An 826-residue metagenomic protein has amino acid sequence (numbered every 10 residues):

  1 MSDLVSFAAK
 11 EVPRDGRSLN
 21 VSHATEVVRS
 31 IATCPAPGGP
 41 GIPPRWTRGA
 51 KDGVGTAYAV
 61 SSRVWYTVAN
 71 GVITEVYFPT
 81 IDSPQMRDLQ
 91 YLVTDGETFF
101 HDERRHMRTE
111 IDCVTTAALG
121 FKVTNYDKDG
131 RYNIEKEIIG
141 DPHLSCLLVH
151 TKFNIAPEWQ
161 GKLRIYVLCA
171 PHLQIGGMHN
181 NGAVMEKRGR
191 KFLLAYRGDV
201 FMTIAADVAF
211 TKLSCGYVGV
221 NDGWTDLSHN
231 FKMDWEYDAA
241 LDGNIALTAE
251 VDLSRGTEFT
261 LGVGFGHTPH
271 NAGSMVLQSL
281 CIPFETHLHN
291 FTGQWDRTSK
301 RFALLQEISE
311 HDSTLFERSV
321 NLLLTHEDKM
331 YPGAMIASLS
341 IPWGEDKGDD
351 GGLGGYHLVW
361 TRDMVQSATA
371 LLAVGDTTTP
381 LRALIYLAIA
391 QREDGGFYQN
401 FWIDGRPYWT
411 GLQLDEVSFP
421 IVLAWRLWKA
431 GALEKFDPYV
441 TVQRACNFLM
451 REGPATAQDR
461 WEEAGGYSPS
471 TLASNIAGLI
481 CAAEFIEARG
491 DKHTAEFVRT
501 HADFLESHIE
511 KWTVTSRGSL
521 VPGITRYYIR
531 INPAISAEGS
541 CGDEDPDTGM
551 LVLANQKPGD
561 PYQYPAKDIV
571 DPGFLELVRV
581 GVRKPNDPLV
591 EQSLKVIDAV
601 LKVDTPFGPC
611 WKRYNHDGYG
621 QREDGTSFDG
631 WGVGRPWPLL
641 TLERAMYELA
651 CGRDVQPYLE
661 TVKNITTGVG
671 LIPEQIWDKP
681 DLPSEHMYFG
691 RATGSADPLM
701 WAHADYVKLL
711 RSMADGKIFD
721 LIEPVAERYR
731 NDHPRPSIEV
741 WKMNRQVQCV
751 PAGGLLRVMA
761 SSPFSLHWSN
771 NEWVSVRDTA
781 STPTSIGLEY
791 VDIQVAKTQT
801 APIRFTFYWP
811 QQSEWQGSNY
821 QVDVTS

Functional and structural regions predicted by a protein language model:
S2-A32, G130, D141-L148, K152-G355 (+1 more regions): Acidic/polar, glycine-enriched structural segments that form the non-catalytic walls/loops of the carbohydrate-binding
L4-F7, E11-T33, F504-G518, T525-R530 (+4 more regions): Non-catalytic carbohydrate-binding regions of carbohydrate-active enzymes
A8, P13-V123, M202-W224, T298-F302 (+2 more regions): An extended acidic
H150-I155, R301-I308, N321-H326, V365-T377 (+6 more regions): Well-ordered alpha-helical scaffold segments within catalytic/enzyme domains
I155-A156, N180-A183, G198, L253 (+5 more regions): Aromatic-rich carbohydrate-recognition surfaces in CAZymes
G177, F192-R197, F201-D222, E307-L315 (+3 more regions): Extended ligand-binding clefts on enzyme/binding-domain cores
L322-Y331, G375-Y398, D437-Q458, T500-L520 (+4 more regions): Long, well-ordered core segments of solenoidal/helical folds
L721-S826: Glycan-association/targeting regions that enable binding to alpha-glucans and other polysaccharides
